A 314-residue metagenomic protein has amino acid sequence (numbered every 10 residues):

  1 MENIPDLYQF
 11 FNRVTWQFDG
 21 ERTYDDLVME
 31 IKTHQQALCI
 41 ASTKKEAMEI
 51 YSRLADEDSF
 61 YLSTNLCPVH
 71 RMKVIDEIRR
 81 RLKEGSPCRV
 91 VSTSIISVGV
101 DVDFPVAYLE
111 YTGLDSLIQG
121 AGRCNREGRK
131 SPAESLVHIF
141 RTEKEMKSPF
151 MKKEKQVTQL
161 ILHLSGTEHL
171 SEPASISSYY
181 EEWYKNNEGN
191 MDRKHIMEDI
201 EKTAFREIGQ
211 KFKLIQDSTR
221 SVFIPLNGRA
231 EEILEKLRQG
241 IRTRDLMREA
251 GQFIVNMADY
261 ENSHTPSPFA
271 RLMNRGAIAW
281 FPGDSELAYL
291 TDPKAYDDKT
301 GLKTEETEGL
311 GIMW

Functional and structural regions predicted by a protein language model:
M1, V74-I75: Substrate-gripping "pore-loop 1 plus following alpha2 helix"
M1-T33: Interdomain hinge/linker at the junction between the two RecA-like core domains of SF2 helicases
N12, S86, A133: Residue-level signal for beta-strand positions within conserved beta-sheet cores that form or flank
D19, P105-A107: Short strand-loop junctions, especially beta-strand C-caps/beta-turns that link beta-sheets to coils or alpha-helices
T23-Y24, V74, S92: Amphipathic coiled-coil/heptad-repeat helices and related helical stalk/stem segments that mediate oligomerization
D25-Q36, I40, K45, E49-A55 (+5 more regions): C-terminal helicase lobe and adjacent C-terminal extensions/tails of nucleic-acid helicase motors
R81-S97, L109: Conserved two-lobed SF2 helicase motor
V100-F104: Conserved ATPase-coupling elements of RecA-like P-loop NTPase cores
